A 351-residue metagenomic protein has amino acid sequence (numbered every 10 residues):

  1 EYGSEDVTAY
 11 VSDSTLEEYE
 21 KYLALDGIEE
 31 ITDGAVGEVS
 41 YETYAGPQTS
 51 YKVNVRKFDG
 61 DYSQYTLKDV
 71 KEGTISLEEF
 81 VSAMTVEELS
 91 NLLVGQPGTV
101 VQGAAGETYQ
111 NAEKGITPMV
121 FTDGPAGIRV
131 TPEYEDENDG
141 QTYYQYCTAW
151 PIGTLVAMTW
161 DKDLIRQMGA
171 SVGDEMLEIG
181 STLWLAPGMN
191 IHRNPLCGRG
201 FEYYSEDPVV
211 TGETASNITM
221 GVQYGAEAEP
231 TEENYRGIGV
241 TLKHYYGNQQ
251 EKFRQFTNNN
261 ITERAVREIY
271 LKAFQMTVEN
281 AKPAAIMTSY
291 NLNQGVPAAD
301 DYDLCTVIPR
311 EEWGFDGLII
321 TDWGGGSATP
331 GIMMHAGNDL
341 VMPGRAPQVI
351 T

Functional and structural regions predicted by a protein language model:
E1-T351: Glycoside hydrolase catalytic-domain context in secreted enzymes
